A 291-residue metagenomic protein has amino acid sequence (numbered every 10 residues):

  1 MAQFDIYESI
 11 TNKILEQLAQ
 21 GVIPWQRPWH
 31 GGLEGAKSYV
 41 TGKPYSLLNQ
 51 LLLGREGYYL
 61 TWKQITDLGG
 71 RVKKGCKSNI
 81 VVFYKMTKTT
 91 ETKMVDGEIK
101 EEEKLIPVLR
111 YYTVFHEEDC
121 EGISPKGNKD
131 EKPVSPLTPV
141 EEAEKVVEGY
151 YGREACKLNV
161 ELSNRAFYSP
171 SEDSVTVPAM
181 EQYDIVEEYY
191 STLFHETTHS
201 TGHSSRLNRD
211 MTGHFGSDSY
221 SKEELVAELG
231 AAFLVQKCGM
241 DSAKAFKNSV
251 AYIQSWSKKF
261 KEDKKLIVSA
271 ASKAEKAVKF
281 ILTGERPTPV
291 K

Functional and structural regions predicted by a protein language model:
M1-K291: N-terminal accessory/interface modules of nucleic-acid-binding and processing proteins
